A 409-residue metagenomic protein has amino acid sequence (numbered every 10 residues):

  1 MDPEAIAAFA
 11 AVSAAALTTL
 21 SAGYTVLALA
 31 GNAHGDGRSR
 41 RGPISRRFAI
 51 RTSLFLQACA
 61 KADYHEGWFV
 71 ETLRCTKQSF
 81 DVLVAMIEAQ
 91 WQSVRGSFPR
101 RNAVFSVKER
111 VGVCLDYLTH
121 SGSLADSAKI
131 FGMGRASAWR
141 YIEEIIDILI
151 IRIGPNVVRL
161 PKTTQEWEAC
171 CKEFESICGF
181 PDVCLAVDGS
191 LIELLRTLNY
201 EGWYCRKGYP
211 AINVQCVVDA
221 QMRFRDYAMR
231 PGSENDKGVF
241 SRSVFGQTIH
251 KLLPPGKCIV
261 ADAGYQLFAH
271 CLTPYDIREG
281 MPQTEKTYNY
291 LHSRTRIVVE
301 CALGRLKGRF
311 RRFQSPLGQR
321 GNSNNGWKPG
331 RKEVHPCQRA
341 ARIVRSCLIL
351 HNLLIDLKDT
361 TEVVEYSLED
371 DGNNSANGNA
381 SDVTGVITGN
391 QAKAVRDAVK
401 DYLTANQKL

Functional and structural regions predicted by a protein language model:
M1-P99, I151-G154, A380-L409: Charged, often Cys/His-bearing segments associated with DNA-binding zinc-finger transcription factors
D2-E4, S123-L409: Short, well-ordered secondary-structure "scaffold" segments embedded in the functional core of diverse domains
A62-H65, V84-R100, S121-S123, K307-R320 (+1 more regions): Structural recognition of short helix-loop-helix hairpins that underlie histone-fold modules
W68, S97-A103, E201, K332-H335: A short glycine/serine-rich beta->alpha loop
T72, F105-S106: Residue-level marker of regulatory loop/turn positions in helix-turn-helix DNA-binding domains and in histidine
V82-L83, V113, C170: A structural signal for short hydrophobic/aromatic patches embedded in well-ordered alpha helices
V107-H120: Short, amphipathic alpha-helical "recognition" segments used to contact nucleic acids or chromatin
